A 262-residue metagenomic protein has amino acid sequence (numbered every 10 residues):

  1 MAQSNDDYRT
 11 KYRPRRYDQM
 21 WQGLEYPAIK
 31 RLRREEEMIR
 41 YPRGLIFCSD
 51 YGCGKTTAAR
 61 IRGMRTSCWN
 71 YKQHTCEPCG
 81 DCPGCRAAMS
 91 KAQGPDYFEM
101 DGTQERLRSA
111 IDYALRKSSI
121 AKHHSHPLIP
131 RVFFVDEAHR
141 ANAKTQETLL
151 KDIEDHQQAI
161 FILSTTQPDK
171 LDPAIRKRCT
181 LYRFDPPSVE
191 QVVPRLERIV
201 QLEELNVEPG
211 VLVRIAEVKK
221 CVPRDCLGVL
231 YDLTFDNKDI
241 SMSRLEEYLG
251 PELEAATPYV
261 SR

Functional and structural regions predicted by a protein language model:
M1-L181, E190-Q191, P209-G210, E217 (+3 more regions): P-loop/Walker A NTP-binding region and its immediately flanking N-terminal helices in P-loop NTPase folds
L181-I199: Alpha-helical sensor/transducer elements of the RecA-like P-loop NTPase core
R198-P251: Long, charge-dense, solvent-exposed interaction surfaces that engage phosphate-rich ligands
